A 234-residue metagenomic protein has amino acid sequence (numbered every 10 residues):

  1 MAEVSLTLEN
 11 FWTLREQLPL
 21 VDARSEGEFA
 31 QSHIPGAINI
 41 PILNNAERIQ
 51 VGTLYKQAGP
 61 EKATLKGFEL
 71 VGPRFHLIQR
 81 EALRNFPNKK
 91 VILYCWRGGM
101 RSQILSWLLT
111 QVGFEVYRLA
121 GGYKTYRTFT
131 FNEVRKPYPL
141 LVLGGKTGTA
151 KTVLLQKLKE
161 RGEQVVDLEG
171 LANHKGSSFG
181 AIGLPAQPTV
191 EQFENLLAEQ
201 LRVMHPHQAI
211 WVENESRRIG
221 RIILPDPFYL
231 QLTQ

Functional and structural regions predicted by a protein language model:
M1-P35, A63, F131-R135, L140-G144: Flexible, polar/low-complexity N-terminal or interdomain linker segments that lie immediately upstream of folded
L20-R24, A37-I40, V166, W211: Short hydrophobic beta-strand that contains or immediately precedes a catalytic carboxylate
E26, A30-H76, R80, F86: Glycine/alanine-rich phosphate-binding loops at beta-alpha junctions
L65-L119: Catalytic cysteine-centered active loop of the rhodanese-like fold, especially the PTP/DSP P-loop
I92, F114-R127, D167-A172: A short glycine-rich beta-strand->turn/loop micro-motif centered on a GG-aromatic cluster
M100-R101, P139-E160: Glycine-rich phosphate-binding P-loop
S106-Q111, T152-V165: A conserved segment at the C-terminal end of the G1
E160-Q231: Conserved nucleotide-sensing/catalytic segment adjacent to the nucleotide-binding pocket in NTP-handling enzymes
